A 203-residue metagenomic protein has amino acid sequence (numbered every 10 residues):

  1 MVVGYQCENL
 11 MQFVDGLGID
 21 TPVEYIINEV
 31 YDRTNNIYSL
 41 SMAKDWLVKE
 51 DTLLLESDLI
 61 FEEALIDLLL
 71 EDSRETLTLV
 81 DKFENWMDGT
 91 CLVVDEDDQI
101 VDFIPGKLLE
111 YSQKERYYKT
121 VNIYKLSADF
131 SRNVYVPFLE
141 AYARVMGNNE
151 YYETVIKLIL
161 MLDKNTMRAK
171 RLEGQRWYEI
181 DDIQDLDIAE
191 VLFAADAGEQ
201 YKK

Functional and structural regions predicted by a protein language model:
M1-E50: Conserved N-terminal catalytic core of the sugar/cofactor nucleotidyltransferase
V3, E56, V80: Short beta-strand/turn micro-motifs composed of small residues that flank or help shape donor/cofactor-binding pockets
G18-D20, K49, E71-S73, D95 (+1 more regions): Short, well-ordered coil/turn elements that cap or connect secondary structure elements
P22-E24, Q99, T166-R168: Conserved beta-strand segments of alpha/beta enzyme cores
E50-I60: Short beta-strand-to-loop acidic/aromatic patch adjacent to the donor-nucleotide binding site
E62-Y142: Conserved core of the sugar-phosphate nucleotidyltransferase
Y117-K203: Conserved alpha/beta core of the MobA/IspD/sugar-nucleotide pyrophosphorylase nucleotidyltransferase superfamily
